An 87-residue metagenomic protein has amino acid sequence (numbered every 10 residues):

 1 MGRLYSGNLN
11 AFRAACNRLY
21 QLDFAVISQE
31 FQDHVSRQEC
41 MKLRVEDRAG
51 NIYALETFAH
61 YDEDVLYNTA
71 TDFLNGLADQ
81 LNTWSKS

Functional and structural regions predicted by a protein language model:
M1-F31: Negatively charged, low-complexity tracts enriched in Asp/Glu with abundant Ser/Thr
R3, Y61-S87: Mixed-charge, Lys/Arg-enriched low-complexity segments
S6, S28, S36, S85-S87: Generic serine detector
L9-A11, R18, L43, T83 (+1 more regions): N-terminal cationic leader/targeting segments used for protein routing and processing
L9-A15, N51, Y67-A70, L74: Short amphipathic alpha-helical segments that mediate assembly, nucleic-acid/protein binding, or membrane association
Q21-F24, Q38, G76, S85: Short, flexible coil/linker elements and helix-boundary hinge sites characteristic of intrinsically disordered
I27, F31-N68: Acidic, low-complexity, intrinsically disordered interaction modules
